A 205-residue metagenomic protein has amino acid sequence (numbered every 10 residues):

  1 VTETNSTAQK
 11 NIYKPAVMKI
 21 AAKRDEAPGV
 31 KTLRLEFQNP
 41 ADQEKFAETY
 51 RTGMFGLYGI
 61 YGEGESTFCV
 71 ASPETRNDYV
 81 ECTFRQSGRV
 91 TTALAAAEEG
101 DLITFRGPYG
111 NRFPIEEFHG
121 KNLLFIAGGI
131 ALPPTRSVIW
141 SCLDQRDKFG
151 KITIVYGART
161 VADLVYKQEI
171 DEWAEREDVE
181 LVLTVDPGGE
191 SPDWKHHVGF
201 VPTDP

Functional and structural regions predicted by a protein language model:
E3-D101, A158-T160, V185-P187: Ferredoxin-reductase
I12, V155, T160-P205: Reductase modules of NAD(P)H-dependent flavoproteins
L102, N122, G150-T153, D178-E180: Residues at the starts of beta-strands that form the adenosine-phosphate
P108-H119: A short, basic/flexible loop-to-alpha-helix module at the beginning of a structural domain
L124-I126: Conserved beta-strand elements of the Class I
P134-R146: Histidine-anchored nucleotide/phosphate-binding helix
D144-F149, W173-R176: Short, conserved loop/helix-junction motifs that constitute active-site signature segments in enzyme catalytic cores
